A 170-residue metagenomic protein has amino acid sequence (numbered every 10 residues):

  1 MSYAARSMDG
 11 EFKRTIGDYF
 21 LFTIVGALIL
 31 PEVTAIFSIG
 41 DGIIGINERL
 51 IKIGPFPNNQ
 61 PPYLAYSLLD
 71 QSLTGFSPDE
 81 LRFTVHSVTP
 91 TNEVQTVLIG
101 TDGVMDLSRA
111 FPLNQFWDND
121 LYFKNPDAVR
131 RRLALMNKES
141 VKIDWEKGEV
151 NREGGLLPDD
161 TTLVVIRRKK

Functional and structural regions predicted by a protein language model:
M1-G45, E80-T91, L156-P158, I166: Catalytic core of PPM/PP2C metal-dependent serine/threonine phosphatase domains
S2-T15, I46-T91, M136-N151: PP2C/PPM family metal-dependent serine/threonine protein phosphatase catalytic domain, recognizing the conserved
A4-A5, A27, A35, A65 (+3 more regions): A sequence-composition feature that detects small, non-aromatic residues
F12, F20-F22, F37, F56 (+5 more regions): Phenylalanine-focused residue identity feature
V25, F56-A65, P158, T162-K169: Short, highly charged low-complexity linear segments
I29-V33, G42-I44, L50-I51, N58 (+1 more regions): Short acidic/polar capping segments at secondary-structure boundaries
P78-K170: C-terminal catalytic subdomain
